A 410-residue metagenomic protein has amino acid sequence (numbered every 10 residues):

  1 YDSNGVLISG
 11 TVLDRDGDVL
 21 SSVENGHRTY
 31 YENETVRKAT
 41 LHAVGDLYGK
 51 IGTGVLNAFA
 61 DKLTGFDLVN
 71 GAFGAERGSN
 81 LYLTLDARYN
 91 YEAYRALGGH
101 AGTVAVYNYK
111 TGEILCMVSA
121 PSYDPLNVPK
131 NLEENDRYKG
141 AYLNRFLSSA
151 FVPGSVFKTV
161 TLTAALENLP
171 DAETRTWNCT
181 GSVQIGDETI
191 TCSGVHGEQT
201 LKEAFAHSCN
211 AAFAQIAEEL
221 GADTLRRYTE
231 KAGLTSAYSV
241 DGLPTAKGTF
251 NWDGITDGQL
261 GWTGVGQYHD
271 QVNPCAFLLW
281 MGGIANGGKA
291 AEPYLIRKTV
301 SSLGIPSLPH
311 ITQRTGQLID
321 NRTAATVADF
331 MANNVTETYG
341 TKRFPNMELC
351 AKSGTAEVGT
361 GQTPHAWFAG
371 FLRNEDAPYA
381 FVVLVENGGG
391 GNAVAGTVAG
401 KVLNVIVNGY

Functional and structural regions predicted by a protein language model:
Y1-T103, M117-R145, A150, H310 (+1 more regions): Extracytoplasmic/periplasmic proteins that interact with beta-lactams or build/remodel peptidoglycan
V12-L13, V106-Y107, T299: Hydrophobic beta-strand positions
V55, T360-Q362, N392-V394: Short conserved micro-motifs at the rims of enzyme active sites and ligand-binding pockets
K110-S155, V160-N387: Beta-lactam-recognizing serine transpeptidase/beta-lactamase-like catalytic domain environment
F277, G391-L403: Short, charged, low-complexity patches
P306-S307, I311-T312, V398-Y410: Short, gly/Ser/Thr-rich active-site loops of penicillin-recognizing serine hydrolases
